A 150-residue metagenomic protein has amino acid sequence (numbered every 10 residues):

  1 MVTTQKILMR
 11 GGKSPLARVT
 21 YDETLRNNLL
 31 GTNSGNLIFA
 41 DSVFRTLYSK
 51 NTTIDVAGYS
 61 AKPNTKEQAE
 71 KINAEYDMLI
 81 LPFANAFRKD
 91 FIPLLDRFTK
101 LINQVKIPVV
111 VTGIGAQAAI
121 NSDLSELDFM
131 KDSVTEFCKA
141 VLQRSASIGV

Functional and structural regions predicted by a protein language model:
M1-S147: Aromatic- and Gly/Pro-rich donor/ligand-binding loops that form nucleotide- or phosphate-bearing donor binding pockets
V150: Mid-sequence, gly/pro-rich, charge-dense loop/helix-turn segments that line enzyme active sites
